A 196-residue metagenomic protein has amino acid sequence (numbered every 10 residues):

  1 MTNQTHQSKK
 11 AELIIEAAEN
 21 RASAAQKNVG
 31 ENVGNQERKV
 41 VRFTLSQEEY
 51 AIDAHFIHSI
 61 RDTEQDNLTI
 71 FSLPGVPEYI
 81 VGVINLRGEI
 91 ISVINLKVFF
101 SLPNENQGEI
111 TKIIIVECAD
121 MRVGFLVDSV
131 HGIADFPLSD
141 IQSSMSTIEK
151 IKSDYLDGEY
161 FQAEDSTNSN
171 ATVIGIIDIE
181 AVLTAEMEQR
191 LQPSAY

Functional and structural regions predicted by a protein language model:
M1-Y196: An acidic, low-aromatic, low-complexity terminal/linker signal
